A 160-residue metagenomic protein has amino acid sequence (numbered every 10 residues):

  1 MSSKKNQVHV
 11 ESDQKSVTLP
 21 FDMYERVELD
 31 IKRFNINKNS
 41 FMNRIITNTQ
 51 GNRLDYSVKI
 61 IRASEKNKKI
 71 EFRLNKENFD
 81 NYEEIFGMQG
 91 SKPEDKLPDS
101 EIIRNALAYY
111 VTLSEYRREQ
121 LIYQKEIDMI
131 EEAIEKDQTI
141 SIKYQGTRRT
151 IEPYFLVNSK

Functional and structural regions predicted by a protein language model:
M1-M23, I31, L54-N81, F86: Short Lys/Arg-rich basic patches
E11, K15, F34, D95 (+1 more regions): Conserved aromatic-histidine-acidic binding/catalytic patches
S16-K32, I36-S40, T49-L54, Y123-Q124 (+2 more regions): Positively charged, hydrophobic/aromatic-enriched amphipathic segments
P20-F41, E77-L97, E101: Surface-exposed, Lys/Arg-rich phosphate-binding patches that contact polyanionic backbones
D30-K59, D95-Q120: Short, basic amphipathic alpha-helical segments that act as recognition/interaction helices in nucleic-acid-binding
E83, G87, R104, A108 (+1 more regions): A broadly conserved amphipathic alpha-helix scaffold signal in soluble, globular proteins
Y109-K160: Core beta-strand-centered patch of the WYL/Sm-like small regulatory domain
